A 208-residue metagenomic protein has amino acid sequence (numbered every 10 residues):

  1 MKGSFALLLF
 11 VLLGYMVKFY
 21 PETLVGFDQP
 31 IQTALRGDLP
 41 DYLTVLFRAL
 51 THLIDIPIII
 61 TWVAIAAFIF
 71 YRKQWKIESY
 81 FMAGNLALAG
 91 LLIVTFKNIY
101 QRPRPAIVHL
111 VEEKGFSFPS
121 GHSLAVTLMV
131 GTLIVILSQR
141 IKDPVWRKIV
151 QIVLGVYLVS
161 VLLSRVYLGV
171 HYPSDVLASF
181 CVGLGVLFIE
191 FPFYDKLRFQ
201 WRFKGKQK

Functional and structural regions predicted by a protein language model:
M1-I58, I99, R104-L110: N-terminal transmembrane-helix/juxtamembrane module of multi-pass inner/ER membrane proteins
K2-A6, I77-N85, I149-V153, A178: Alpha-helical transmembrane segments of integral membrane proteins
L8, L12, A83-T95, C181 (+1 more regions): Hydrophobic, lipid-facing residues on alpha-helical transmembrane segments of integral membrane proteins
V11, Y15, E22, G26 (+3 more regions): Transmembrane alpha-helix boundary/anchor motif
V11-V17, L88-V94, V156-R165: Aromatic-anchored segments of alpha-helical transmembrane domains
K18-E22, K73, Y100-Q101, K142 (+1 more regions): Short helix-capping/hinge motifs at transmembrane helix termini and TM-loop junctions
V25, V63, W75-D143: Membrane-interface loops
L110-K208: Membrane-embedded catalytic cores of phosphoryl/pyrophosphoryl-handling enzymes
